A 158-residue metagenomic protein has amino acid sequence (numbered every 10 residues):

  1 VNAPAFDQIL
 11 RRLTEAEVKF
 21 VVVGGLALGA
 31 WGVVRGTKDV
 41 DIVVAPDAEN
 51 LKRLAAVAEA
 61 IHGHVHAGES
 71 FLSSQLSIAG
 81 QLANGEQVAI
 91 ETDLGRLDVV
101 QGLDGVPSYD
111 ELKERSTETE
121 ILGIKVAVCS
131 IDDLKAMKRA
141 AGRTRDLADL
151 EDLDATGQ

Functional and structural regions predicted by a protein language model:
V1-Q158: Compositionally biased terminal segments of proteins
